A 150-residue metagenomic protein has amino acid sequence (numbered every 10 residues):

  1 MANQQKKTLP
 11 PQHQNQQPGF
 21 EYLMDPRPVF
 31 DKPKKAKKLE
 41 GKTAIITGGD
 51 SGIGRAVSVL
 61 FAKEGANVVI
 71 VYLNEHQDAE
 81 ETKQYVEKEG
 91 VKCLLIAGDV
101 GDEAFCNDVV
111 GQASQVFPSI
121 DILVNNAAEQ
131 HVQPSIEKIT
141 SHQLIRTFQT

Functional and structural regions predicted by a protein language model:
M1-E40: Non-catalytic terminal and boundary segments that flank Rossmann-like NAD(P)-dependent oxidoreductase
K37-I70: Canonical Rossmann dinucleotide-binding motif of NAD(H)/NADP(H)-dependent dehydrogenases/reductases, specifically
T43, N67, K92-L94, S119-D121: Structural signature of beta-strand start/N-cap positions in the alpha/beta core of ABC transporter nucleotide-binding
A66-E81: Conserved glycine-rich Rossmann-like NAD(P)H-binding loop of the short-chain dehydrogenase/reductase
H76, I96-V110, S141-H142: The beta1-alpha1 cofactor-binding region of Rossmann-like NAD(H)/NADP(H)-dependent oxidoreductases
A113-P118: Glycine-rich phosphate-binding loop signature in dinucleotide/nucleotide-binding domains
D121, E137-T150: Catalytic Tyr-X3-Lys loop
N126-V132: Conserved NAD(P)H cofactor-binding loop of Rossmann-fold oxidoreductase domains
